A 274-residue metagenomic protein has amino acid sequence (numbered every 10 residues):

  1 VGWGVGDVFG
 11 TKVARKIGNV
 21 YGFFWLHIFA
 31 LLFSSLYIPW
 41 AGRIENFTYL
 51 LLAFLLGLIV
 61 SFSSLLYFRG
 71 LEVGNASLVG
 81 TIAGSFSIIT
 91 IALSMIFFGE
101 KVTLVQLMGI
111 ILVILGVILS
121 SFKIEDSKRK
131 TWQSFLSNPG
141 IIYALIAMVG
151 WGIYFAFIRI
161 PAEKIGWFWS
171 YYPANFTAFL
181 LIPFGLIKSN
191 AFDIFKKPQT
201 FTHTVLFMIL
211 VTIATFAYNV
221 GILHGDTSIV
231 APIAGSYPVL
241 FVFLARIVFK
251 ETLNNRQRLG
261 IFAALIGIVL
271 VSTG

Functional and structural regions predicted by a protein language model:
V1, V5-V20, F24-L58, S64-G74 (+5 more regions): Membrane-interface interhelical linkers
N19-F23, V79, S170-Y171: Juxtamembrane helix-start motifs in multi-pass secondary transporters
W25, L55, I82, V105-M108 (+3 more regions): Hydrophobic core positions of alpha-helical segments in small-molecule transporters and transporter systems
I28-F33, I82-I96, I111, T177-L181 (+4 more regions): Alpha-helical transmembrane segments of compact multi-pass small-molecule transporters, enriched in specific families
S34-G42, T90-Q106, M148-E163, L210-T227 (+1 more regions): Hydrophobic alpha-helical transmembrane segments in multi-pass integral membrane proteins
V73, S77-S85, L107, Y172 (+2 more regions): Replace "multi-pass membrane enzymes" with "multi-pass membrane proteins
I88-V149, N255-G274: Juxtamembrane helix-loop boundary signature in multi-pass membrane transporters
